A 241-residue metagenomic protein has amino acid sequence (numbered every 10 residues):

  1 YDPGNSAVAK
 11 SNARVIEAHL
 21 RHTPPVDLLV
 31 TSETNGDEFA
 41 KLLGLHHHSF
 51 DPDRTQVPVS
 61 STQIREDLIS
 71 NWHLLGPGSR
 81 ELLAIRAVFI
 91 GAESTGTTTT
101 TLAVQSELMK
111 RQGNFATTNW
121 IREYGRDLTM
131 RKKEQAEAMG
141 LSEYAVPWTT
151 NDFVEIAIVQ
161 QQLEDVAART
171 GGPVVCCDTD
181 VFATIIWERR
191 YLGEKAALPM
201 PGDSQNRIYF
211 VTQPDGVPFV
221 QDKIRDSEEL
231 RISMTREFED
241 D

Functional and structural regions predicted by a protein language model:
Y1, E123-G125, D178-V181, V211-G216: Short loop/turn segments at strand-loop or loop-helix junctions that form parts of catalytic or ligand-binding pockets
Y1-R86: Nucleotidyltransferase catalytic core that binds NTPs
I64, L192-D241: A glycine- and Lys/Arg-enriched "phosphate-lid" helix/loop adjacent to the NTP-binding pocket of small-molecule kinases
A87-G91, E134-D152, F182-W187, Q221-D226: Surface-exposed cleft-lining segments at the edges of enzyme active sites
A87-S106: Glycine-rich phosphate-binding P-loop
S106-Q162: Conserved substrate/cofactor phosphate-moiety recognition/catalytic segment in nucleotide-dependent phosphotransferases
D152-S204, Q213, V220: Glycine-rich phosphate-binding loop used to anchor ATP phosphates in small-molecule kinases, encompassing both
